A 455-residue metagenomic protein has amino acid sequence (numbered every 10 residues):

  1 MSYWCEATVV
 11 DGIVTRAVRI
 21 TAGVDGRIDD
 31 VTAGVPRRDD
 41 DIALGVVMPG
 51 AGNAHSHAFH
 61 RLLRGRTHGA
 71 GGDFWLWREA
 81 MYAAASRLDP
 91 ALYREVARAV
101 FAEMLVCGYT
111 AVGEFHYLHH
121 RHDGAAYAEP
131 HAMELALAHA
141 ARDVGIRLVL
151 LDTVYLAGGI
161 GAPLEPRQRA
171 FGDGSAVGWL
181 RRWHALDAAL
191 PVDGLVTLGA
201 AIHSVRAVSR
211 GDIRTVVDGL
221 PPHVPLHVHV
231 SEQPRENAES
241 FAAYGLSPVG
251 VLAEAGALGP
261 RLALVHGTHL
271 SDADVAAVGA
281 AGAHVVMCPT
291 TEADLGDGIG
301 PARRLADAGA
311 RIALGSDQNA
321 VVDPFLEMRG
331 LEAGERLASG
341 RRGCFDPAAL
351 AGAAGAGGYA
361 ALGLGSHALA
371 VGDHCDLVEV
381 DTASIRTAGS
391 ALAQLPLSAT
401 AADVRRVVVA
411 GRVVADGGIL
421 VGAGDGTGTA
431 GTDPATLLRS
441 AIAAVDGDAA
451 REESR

Functional and structural regions predicted by a protein language model:
M1-P36, V46-V47: N-terminal metal-binding scaffold of metallo-dependent hydrolase/deaminase domains
T8-A17, L295-D297, A302, Y359-L397 (+1 more regions): Acidic, glycine-enriched loop/beta-strand segments at the rims of small-molecule binding/catalytic pockets
P49-R61, P225-E232: Histidine-centered catalytic micro-motifs
L62-V96, R121-P130, A157-V177, P234-G259 (+2 more regions): Active-site gating loops and adjacent loop-to-helix segments of metal-dependent hydrolytic enzymes
G65-R147, G178-D193, R439-A450: Alpha-helical scaffold segments that flank or form the walls of functional sites
A125-V265: Metal-coordinating catalytic core of metallo-dependent amide/deamination hydrolases
E254-A257, R261, R303-A383: His/Asp/Glu-enriched, well-ordered alpha-helical/loop segment that forms or immediately abuts the divalent-metal
H374-D425, A430-R439: C-terminal cap of metal-dependent C-N hydrolases
